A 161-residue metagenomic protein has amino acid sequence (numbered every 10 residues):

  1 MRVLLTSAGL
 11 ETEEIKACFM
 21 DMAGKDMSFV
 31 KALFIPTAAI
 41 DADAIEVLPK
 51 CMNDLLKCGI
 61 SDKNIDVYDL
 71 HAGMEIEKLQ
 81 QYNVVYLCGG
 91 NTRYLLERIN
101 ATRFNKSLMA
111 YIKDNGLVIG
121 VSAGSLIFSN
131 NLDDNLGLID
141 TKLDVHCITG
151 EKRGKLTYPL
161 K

Functional and structural regions predicted by a protein language model:
M1-V84, C88: N-terminal beta1-alpha1 cap of cysteine-dependent amidohydrolase-like domains
L87-C88, Y94-I119, G124-K161: Active-site-adjacent pocket-lining segments in enzyme domains
